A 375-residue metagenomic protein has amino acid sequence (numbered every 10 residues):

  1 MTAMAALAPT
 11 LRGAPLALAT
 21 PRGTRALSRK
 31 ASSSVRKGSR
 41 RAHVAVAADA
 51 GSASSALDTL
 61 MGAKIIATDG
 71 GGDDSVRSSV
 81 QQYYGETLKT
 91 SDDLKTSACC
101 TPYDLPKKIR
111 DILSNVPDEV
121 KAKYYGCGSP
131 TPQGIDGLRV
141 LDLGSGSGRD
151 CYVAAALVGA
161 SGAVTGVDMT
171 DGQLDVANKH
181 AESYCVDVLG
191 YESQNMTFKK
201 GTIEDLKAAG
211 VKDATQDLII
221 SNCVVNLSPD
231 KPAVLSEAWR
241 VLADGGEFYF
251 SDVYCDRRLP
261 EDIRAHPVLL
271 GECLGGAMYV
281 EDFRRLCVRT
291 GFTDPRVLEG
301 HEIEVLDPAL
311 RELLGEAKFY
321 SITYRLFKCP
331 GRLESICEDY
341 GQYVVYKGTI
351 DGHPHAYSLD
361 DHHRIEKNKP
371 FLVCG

Functional and structural regions predicted by a protein language model:
D49-Y103, C374-G375: N-terminal auxiliary segments of SAM/dcSAM-dependent transferases
C100-R139, D150-L157: Conserved alpha-helix/loop element of class I SAM-dependent methyltransferases that forms part of the SAM/SAH-binding
I135-A208: Class I SAM-dependent methyltransferase SAM/SAH-binding core
D205-I219: A short acidic, Gly/Pro-enriched loop at the edge of an enzyme's catalytic core that lines a small-molecule cofactor
D217-D230: A short SAM/SAH-binding and catalytic strip from SAM-dependent methyltransferases
P232-E247: A short glycine-rich, Lys/Arg-flanked "PGG" loop and its adjoining helix->strand segment in the class I
Y254-L274: Short, glycine-/aromatic-enriched active-site segment of Class I SAM-dependent methyltransferases
T290, R296-E302, D307-G375: C-terminal lobe and adjacent flexible extensions of AdoMet/dcAdoMet transferase-like proteins
